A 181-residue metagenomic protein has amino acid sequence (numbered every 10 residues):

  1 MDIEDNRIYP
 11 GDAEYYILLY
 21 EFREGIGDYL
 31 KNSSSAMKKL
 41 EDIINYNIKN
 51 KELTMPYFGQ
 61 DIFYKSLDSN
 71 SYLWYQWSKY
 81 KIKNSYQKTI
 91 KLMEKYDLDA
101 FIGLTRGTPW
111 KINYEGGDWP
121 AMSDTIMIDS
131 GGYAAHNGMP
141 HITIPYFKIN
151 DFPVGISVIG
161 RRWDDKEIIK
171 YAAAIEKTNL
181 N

Functional and structural regions predicted by a protein language model:
P10-Y20, I112-D118: Short glycine/threonine-rich loop-to-helix capping motif typified by GTGT followed within a few residues by an Asp-Pro
G11-Y16, Q76-S78, V158: Second-shell loop/turn segments in exported
L19-S85, T143-P153: Short helix-loop capping/hinge segments that flank enzyme active sites or metal/cofactor-binding pockets
F22, S85, T89, I168-Y171: Stable alpha-helical elements in mature extracytoplasmic
K31, H136-N181: Structural helix-boundary/capping segments
D97-D99: Conserved acidic residues
W110-G131: Short, surface-exposed loop/helix-turn segments at secondary-structure junctions that function as lids/hinges flanking
